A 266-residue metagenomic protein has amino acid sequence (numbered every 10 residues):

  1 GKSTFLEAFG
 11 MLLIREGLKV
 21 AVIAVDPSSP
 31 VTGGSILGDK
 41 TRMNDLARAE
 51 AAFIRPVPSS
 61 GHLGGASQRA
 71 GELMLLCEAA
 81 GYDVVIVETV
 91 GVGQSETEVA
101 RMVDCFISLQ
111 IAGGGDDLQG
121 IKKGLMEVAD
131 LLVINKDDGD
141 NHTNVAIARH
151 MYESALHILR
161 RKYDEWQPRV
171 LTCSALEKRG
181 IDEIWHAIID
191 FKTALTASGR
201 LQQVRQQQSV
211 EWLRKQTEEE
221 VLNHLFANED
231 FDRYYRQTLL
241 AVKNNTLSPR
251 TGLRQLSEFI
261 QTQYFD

Functional and structural regions predicted by a protein language model:
T4-S95, M102-S108, G114-D117: Nucleotide-state-sensitive switch-loop elements of NTP-binding domains
G10-I14, T41, G71, L75-E78 (+9 more regions): Signal for well-folded cores of large energy- and translation-related assemblies
D26, A70, E88, L125 (+3 more regions): Residue-level signature of catalytic and energy-coupling elements of molecular machines, predominantly ATP/GTP-dependent
I36, L73, E98, M102 (+5 more regions): Alpha-helical scaffold elements adjacent to nucleotide-binding pockets in ATP/GTP-utilizing enzyme cores
P56-V57, S108-I111, V133-K136, T172-C173: Conserved beta-strand segments of the P-loop GTPase G domain that flank and frequently precede/overlap
G114-T143: Flexible active-site lid/hinge loop adjacent to a nucleotide/diphosphate and Mg2+-phosphate binding pocket
L131, D137-A197: Canonical P-loop GTPase G-domain recognition
T172, E183-Q261: Long, well-ordered amphipathic alpha-helical subdomains in the mid-to-C-terminal portions of large enzyme subunits
